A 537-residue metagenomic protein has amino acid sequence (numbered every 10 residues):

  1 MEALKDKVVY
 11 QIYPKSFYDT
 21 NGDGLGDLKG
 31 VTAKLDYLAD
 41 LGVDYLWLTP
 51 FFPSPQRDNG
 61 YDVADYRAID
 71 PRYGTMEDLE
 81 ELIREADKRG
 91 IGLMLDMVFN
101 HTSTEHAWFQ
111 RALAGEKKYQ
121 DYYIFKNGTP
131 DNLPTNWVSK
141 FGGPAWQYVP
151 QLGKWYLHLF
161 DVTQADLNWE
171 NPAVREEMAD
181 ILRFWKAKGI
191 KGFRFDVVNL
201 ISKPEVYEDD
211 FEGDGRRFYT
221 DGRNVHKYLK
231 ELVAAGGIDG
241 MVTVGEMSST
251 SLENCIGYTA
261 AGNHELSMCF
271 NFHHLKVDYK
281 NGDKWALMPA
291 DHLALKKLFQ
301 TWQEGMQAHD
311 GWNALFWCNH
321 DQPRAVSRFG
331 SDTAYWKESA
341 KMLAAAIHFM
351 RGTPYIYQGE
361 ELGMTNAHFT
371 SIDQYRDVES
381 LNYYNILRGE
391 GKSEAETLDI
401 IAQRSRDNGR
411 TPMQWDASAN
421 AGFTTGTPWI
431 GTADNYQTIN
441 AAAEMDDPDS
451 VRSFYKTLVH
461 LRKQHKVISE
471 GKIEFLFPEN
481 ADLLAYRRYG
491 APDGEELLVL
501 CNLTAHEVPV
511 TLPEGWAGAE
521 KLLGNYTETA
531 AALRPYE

Functional and structural regions predicted by a protein language model:
E2-R183, A187, L200-S251, Y258-A261 (+1 more regions): Acidic/aromatic-lined carbohydrate-recognition and catalytic surfaces of CAZymes acting on diverse glycans
A3-K5, G215-R217, K227-L229, V233-G236 (+7 more regions): Loop/helix patches that line or flank the sugar-binding groove of alpha-linked glycan CAZymes
L46, F193-F195: Hydrophobic residues within beta-strands of alpha/beta enzymes
S54-D58, H101-W108, I201-P204, S251-C255 (+5 more regions): Short catalytic/ligand-binding loop motif for oxyanion handling, primarily in non-cytosolic enzymes, centered on
E507-N525: Beta-strand-rich binding/interaction modules
T529-E537: C-terminal beta-strand-rich structural cap/linker in extracellular carbohydrate-active enzymes
